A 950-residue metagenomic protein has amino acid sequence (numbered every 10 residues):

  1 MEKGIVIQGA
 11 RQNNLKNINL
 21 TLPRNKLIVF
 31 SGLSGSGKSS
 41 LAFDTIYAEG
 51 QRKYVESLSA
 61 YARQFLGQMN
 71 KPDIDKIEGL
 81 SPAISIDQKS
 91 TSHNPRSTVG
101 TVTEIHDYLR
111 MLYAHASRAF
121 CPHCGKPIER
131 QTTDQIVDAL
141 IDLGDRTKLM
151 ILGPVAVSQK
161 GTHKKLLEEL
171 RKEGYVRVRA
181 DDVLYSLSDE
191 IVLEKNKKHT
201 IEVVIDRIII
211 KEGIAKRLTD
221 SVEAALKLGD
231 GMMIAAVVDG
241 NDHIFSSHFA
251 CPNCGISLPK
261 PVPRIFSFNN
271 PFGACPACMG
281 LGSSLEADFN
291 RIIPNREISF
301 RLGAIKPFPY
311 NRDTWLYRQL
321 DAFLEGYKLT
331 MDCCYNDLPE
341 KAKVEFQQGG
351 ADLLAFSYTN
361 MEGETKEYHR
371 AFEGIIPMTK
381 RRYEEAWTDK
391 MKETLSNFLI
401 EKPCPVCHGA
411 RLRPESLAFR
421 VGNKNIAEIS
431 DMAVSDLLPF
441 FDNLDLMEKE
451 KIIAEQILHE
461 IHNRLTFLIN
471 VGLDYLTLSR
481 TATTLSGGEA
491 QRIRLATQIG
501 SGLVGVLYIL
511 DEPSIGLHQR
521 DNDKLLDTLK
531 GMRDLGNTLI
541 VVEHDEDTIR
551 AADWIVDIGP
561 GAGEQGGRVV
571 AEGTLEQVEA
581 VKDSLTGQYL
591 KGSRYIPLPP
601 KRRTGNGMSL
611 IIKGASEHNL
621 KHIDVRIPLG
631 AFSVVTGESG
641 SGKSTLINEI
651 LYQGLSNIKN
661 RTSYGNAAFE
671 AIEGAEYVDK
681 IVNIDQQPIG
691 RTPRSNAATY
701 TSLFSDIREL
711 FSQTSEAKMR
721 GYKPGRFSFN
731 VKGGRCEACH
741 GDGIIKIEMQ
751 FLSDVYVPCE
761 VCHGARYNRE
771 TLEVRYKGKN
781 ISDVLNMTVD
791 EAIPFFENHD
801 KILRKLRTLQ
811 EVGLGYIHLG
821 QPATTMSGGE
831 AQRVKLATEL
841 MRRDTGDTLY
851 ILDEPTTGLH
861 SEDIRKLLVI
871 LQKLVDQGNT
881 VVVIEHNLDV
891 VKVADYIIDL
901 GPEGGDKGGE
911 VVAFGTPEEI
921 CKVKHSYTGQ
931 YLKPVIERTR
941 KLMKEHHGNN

Functional and structural regions predicted by a protein language model:
M1-N950: Conserved phosphate-binding elements of NTP-dependent enzyme cores
